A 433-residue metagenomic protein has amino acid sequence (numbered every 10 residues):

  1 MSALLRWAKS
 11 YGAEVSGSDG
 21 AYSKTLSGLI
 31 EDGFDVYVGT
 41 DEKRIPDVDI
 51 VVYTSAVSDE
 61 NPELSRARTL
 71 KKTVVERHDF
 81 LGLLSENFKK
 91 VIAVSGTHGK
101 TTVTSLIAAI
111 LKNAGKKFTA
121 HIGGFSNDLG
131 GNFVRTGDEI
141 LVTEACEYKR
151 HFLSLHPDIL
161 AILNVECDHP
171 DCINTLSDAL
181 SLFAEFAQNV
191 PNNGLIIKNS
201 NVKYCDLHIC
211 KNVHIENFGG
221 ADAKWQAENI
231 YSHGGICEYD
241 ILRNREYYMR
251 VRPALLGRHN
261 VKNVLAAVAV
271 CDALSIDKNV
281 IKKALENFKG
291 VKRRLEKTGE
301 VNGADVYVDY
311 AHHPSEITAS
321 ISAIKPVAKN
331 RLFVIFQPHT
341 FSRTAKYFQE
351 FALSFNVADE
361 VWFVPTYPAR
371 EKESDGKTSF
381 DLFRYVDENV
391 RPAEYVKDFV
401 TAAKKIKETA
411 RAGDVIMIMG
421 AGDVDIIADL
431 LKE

Functional and structural regions predicted by a protein language model:
L4-W7, Y11, F88, I159 (+2 more regions): Nucleotide phosphate-binding/pyrophosphate-handling subdomain across enzymes that bind or process nucleotide phosphates
W7-S10, I30-E31, K43-P46, S55-S200 (+4 more regions): Phosphate-binding loop of NTP-binding sites
Y11-G28: NAD(P)-binding Rossmann-fold cofactor-contacting core
E14-G17, T119, W362: Conserved beta-strand positions in the Rossmann-like core of class I SAM-dependent methyltransferases
S18-D19, Y37-T40, V75-G82, H121-G124 (+4 more regions): Beta-strand->loop->alpha-helix junctions that form or flank phosphate-binding loops in nucleotide-handling enzymes
D35-D47, D398-T401, K405-I406: Short acidic low-complexity segments
A352-A412: C-terminal helical cap/extension that packs against the catalytic core of soluble nucleotide-cofactor enzymes
T401-K432: A glycine-rich beta-strand to alpha-helix segment that forms a phosphate/ribose-binding loop at ligand/cofactor sites
